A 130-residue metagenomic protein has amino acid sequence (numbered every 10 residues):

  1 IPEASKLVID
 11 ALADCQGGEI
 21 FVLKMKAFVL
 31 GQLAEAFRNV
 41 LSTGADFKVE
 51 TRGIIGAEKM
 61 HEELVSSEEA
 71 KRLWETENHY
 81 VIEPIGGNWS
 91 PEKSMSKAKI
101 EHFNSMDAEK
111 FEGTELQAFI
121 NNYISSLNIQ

Functional and structural regions predicted by a protein language model:
I1-Q130: Strand-loop microenvironment adjacent to phosphate/nucleotide-handling motifs in alpha/beta enzyme folds
